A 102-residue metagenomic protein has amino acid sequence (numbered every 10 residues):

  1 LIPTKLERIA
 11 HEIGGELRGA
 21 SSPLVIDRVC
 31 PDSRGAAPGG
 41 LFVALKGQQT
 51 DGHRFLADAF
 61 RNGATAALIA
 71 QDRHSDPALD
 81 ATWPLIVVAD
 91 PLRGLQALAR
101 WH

Functional and structural regions predicted by a protein language model:
P3-H102: Short, basic phosphate-binding NTP loop
